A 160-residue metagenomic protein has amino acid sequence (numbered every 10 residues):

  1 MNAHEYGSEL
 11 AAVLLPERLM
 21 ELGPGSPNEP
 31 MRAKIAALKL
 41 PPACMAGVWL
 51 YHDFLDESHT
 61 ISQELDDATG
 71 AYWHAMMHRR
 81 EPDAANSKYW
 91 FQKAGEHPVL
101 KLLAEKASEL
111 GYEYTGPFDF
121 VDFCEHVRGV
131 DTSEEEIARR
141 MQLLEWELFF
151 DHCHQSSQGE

Functional and structural regions predicted by a protein language model:
M1-D67, K93, H97-E160: N-terminal alpha-helical interaction modules that lie
M45-A46, H74, N86: Structural register within alpha-helical repeat arrays
A68, H74-H78, W90: Alpha-helical protein-protein interaction scaffolds
R80-P82, L110: Short coil/turn linking the two alpha-helices of tandem helical-hairpin repeats
D83-A94: Conserved alpha-helical segments that form or flank metal/cofactor-binding pockets of metalloenzymes
